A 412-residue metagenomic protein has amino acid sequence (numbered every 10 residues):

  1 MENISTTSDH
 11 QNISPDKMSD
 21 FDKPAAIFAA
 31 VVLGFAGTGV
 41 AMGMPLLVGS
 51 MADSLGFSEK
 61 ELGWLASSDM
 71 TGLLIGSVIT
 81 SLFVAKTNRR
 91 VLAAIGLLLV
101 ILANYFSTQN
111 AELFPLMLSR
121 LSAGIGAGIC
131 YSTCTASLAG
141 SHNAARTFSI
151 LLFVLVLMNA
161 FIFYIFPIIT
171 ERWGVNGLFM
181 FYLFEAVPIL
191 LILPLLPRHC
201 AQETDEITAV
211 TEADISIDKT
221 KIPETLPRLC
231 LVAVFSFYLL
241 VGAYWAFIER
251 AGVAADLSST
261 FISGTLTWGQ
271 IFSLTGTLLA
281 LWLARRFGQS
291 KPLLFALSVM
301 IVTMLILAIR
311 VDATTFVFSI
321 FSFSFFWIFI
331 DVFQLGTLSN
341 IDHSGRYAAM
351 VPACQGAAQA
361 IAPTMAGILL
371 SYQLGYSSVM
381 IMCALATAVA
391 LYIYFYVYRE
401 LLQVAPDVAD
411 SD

Functional and structural regions predicted by a protein language model:
P45, L226-T267, I271: Extracytoplasmic gate region of multi-pass secondary transporters
I75-E112: Conserved MFS/SLC helix-loop-helix module at the cytosolic interface between two early adjacent transmembrane helices
G76-R89, G276-Q289, L370-S371: Helix-to-loop junctions at the C-terminal end of transmembrane segments in multipass secondary transporters
S119-F153: Cytoplasmic helix-loop-helix junction between adjacent transmembrane helices in 12-TM secondary transporters
I129-H142, I328-D342: Intracellular juxtamembrane helix-capping segments at the cytosolic ends of symmetry-related transmembrane helices
S141, I150-A201: Helix-loop-helix hairpin linking two adjacent transmembrane segments in secondary transporters
F287-Q334: C-terminal transmembrane helical hairpin of 12-TM major facilitator-type secondary transporters
I341-G375, C383: A late C-terminal transmembrane helix in Major Facilitator Superfamily
